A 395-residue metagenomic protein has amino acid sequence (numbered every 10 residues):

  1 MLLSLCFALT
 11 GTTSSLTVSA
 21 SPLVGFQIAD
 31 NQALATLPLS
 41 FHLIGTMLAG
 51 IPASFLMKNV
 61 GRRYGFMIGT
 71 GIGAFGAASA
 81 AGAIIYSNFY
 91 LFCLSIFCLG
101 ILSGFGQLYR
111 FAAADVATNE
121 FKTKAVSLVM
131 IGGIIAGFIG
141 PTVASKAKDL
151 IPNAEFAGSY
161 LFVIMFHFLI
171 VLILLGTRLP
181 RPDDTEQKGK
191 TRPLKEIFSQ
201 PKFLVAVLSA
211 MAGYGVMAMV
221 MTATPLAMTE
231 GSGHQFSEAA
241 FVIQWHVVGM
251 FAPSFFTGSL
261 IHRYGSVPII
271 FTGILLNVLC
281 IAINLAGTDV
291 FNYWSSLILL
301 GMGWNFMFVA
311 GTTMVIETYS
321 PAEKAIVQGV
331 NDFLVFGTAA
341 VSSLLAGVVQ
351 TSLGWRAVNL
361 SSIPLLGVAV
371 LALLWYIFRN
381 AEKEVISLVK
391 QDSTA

Functional and structural regions predicted by a protein language model:
A8, F89-G104, N292-F306: Hydrophobic core of transmembrane alpha-helices in multi-pass small-molecule transporters, especially MFS/SLC-type
A20-Q32, T222-E238, V242: Short amphipathic helix-loop junctions that connect adjacent transmembrane helices in Major Facilitator Superfamily/SLC
S21, S103-T118, F306-Y319: Intracellular juxtamembrane helix-capping segments at the cytosolic ends of symmetry-related transmembrane helices
A49-R62, A252-S266, Q350: Helix-to-loop junctions at the C-terminal end of transmembrane segments in multipass secondary transporters
G71-Y86, L276-T288: C-terminal ends and interior cores of transmembrane alpha-helices in multi-pass membrane transporters/permeases
C93-I131: Cytoplasmic helix-loop-helix junction between adjacent transmembrane helices in 12-TM secondary transporters
S145, I164-D184, A372-I377: C-terminal membrane-cytosol helix-exit motif in multi-pass small-molecule transporters
L179-V207, Q391-A395: Juxtamembrane intracellular "pre-TM" segments in multi-pass secondary transporters
